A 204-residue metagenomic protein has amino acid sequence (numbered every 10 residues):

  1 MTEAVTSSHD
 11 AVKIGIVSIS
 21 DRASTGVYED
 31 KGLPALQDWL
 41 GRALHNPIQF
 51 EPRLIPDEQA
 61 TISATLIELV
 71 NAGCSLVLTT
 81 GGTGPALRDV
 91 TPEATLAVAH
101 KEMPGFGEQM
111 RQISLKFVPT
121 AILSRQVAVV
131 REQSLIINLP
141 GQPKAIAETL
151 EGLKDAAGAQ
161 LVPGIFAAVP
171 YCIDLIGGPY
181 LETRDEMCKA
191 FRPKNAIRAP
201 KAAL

Functional and structural regions predicted by a protein language model:
M1-L204: Non-catalytic beta/alpha edge segments that cap or flank active sites
